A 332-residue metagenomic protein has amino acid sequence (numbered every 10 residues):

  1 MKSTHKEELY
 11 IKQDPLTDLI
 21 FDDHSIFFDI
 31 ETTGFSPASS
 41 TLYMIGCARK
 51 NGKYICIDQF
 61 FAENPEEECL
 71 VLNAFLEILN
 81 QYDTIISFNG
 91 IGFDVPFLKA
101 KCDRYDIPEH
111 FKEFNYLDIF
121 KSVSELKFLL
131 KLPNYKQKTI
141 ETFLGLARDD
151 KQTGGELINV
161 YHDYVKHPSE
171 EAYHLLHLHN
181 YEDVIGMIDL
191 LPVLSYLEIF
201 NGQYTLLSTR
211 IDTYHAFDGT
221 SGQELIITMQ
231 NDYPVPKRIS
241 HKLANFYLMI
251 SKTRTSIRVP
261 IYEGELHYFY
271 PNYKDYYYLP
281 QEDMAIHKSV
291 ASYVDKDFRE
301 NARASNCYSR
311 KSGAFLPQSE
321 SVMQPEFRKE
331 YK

Functional and structural regions predicted by a protein language model:
M1-F28, T33-S40, K50-G52, D58-K332: DEDD superfamily 3′-5′ metal-dependent exonuclease/proofreading module
I45-C47: Short beta-strand scaffold segments in enzyme catalytic cores
